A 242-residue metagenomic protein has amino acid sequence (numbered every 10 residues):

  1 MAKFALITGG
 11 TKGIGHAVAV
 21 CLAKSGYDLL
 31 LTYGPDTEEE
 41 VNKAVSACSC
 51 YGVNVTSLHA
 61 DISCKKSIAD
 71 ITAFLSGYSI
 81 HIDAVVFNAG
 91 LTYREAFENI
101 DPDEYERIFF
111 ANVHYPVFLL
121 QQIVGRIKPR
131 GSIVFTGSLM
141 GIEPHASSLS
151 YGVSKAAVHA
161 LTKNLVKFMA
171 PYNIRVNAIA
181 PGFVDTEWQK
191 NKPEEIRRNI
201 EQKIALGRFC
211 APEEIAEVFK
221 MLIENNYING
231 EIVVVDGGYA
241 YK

Functional and structural regions predicted by a protein language model:
T11-G13: Conserved glycine-rich cofactor-binding loop
I80, R208-V235, A240: C-terminal substrate-recognition "lid" of short-chain dehydrogenase/reductases
A96-F97, D101-E106, Q189, I196 (+1 more regions): Substrate-binding pocket helix/loop in short-chain dehydrogenase/reductase
L120, S154, T162: Active-site helix of classical SDR
G125, K163-P171: Alpha-helical segment proximal to the catalytic Tyr-Lys
S138: Residue(s) in the substrate-gating loop at a strand-loop-helix junction that position the organic substrate next
A170, R175, N229-G230: Short, small/polar-rich loop/turn modules that mediate ligand/substrate recognition or access, typified
